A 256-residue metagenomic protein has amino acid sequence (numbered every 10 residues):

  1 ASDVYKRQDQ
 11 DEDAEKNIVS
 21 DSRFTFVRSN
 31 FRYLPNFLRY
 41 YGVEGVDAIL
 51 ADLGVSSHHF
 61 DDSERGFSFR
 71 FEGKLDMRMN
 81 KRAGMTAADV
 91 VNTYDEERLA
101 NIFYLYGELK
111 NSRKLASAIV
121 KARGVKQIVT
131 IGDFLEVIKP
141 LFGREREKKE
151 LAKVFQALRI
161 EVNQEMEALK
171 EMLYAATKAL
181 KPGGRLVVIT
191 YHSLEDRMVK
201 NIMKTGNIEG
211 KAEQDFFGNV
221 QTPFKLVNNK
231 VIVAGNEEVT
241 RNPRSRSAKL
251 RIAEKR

Functional and structural regions predicted by a protein language model:
S2-R256: S-adenosyl-L-methionine-dependent methyltransferase catalytic core, i.e., the SAM/SAH-binding region
